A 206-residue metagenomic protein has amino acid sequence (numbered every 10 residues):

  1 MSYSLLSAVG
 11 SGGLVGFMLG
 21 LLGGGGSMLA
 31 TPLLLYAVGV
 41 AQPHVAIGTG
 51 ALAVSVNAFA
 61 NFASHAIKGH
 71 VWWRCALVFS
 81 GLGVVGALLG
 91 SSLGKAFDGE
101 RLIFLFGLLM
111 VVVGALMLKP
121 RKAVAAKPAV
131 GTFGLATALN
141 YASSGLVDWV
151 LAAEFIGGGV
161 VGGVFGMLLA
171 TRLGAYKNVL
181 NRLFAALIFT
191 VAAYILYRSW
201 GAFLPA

Functional and structural regions predicted by a protein language model:
M1-M18, T31-P43, A63-P128, A142-A206: Juxtamembrane transmembrane-helix boundary motif
M1-S2, G20-L29, I47-A58, A129-L139: Hydrophobic alpha-helical transmembrane segments
